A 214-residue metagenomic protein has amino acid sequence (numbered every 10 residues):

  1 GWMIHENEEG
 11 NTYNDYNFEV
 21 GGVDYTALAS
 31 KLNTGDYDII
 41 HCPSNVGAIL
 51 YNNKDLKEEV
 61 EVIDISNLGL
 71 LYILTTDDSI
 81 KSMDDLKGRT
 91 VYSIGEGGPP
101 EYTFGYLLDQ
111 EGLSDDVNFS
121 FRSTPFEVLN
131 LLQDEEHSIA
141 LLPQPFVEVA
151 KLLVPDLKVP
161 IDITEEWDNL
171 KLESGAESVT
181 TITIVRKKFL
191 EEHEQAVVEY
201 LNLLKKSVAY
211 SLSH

Functional and structural regions predicted by a protein language model:
G1-R122, D134-I139, Q144, D156 (+1 more regions): Short, glycine-/small- and polar/acidic-enriched structural segments that line small-molecule recognition paths
S44-V46, T124-H214: Pocket-lining segment of extracytoplasmic ligand-binding domains
